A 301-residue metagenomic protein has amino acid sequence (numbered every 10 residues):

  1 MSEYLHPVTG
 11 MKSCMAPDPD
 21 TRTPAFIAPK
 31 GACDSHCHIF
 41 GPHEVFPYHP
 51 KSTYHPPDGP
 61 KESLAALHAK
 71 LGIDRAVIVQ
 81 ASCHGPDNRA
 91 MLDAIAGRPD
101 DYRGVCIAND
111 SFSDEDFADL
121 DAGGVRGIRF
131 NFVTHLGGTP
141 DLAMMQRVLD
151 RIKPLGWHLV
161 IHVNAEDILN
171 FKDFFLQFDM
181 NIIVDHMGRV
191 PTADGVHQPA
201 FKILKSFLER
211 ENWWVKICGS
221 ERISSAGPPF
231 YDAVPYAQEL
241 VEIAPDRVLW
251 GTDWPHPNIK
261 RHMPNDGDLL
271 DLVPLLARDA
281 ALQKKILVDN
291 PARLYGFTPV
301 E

Functional and structural regions predicted by a protein language model:
S2-G31, P57-R75, P245-R247, R261-E301: Mid-to-C-terminal alpha-helical segments outside catalytic/metal-binding sites
E3-M11, D141-W250, P299: Catalytic pocket-lining loop regions of alpha/beta-barrel enzymes, especially the amidohydrolase/enolase/GH5 lineages
L5-P17, H84-E166, D173-F175, W214-R222: Active-site gating/metal-coordination segments in enzymes
A32-C37, A76-V79, Y102-C106, R126-F130 (+4 more regions): Hydrophobic faces of well-ordered beta-strands that scaffold small-molecule active sites in alpha/beta enzyme cores
H36, H68, M91, L120 (+8 more regions): Conserved, mostly hydrophobic/aromatic
P47-D58, R75-V79, D121, V125-P140: Glycine-rich phosphate-binding "P-loop"
P50-R98: Alpha-helical scaffold segments that flank or form the walls of functional sites
N88-Y102, Y236-A244, D266-L275: Short, electropositive alpha-helical surface patch
